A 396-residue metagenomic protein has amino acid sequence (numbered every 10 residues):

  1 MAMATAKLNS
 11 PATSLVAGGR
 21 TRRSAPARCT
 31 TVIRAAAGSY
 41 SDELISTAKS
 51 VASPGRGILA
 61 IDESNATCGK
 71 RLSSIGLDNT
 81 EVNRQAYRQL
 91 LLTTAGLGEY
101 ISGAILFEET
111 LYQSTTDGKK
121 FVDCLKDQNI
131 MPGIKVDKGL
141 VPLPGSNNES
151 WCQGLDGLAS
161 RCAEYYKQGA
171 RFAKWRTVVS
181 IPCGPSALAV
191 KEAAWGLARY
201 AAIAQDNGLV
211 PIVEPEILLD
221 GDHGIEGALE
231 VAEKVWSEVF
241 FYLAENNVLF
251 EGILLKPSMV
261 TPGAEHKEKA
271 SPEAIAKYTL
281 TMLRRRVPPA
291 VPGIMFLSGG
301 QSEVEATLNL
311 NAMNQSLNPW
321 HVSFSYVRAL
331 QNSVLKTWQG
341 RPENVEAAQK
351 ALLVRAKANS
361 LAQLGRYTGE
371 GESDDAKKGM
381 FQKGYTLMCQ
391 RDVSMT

Functional and structural regions predicted by a protein language model:
A2-Q168, I181, E268, P272 (+4 more regions): Alpha/beta catalytic barrel-like cores
T80, W175, V213, L255 (+1 more regions): Conserved, mostly hydrophobic/aromatic
A104, A173, P211-I212, I253 (+2 more regions): Hydrophobic residues within beta-strands of alpha/beta enzymes
Y112-Q113, L218-D220, P262, Q331: Short, active-site-adjacent cap segments at secondary-structure transitions
V136, T177, P215-I217, P257 (+1 more regions): Short glycine-centered, acidic/aromatic-flanked micro-motifs in structured strand/loop junctions that mark active-site
D156-E245: Helix-rich catalytic cores of soluble enzyme domains
L219-A290: Catalytic core of soluble alpha/beta enzymes
